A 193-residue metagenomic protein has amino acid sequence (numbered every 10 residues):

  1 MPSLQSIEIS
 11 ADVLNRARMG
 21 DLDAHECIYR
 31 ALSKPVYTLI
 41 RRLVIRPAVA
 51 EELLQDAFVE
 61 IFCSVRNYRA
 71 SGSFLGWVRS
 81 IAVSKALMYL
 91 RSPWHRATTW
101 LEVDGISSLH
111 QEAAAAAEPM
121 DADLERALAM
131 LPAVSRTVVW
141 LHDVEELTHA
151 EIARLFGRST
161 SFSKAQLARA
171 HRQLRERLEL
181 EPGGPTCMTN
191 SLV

Functional and structural regions predicted by a protein language model:
P2-L4, R18-C27, Y37-D56, T160 (+1 more regions): Short, charged helix-capping/linker segments at alpha-helix termini
P2-Q5, R16, T98, D104 (+3 more regions): C-terminal edge and immediately downstream basic/flexible tail or linker adjoining helix-turn-helix-like DNA-binding
A17, L32, V36, I40 (+5 more regions): Short, small-hydrophobic-rich alpha-helical interface motif
R18-M19, R42-I45, Q55-S73, S92-W94: Sigma70-family region 2
I40, R91, L131, R136 (+1 more regions): Short, Lys/Arg-enriched C-terminal cap helix and immediately downstream tail that follows
R66-A70, S80-L101, A117: Arg/Lys-rich amphipathic alpha helix in sigma70-family domain 2
D104-A129: Acidic, proline/glycine-rich intrinsically disordered inter-domain spacer in sigma factors
V138-H142: A short pre-motif secondary-structure segment
